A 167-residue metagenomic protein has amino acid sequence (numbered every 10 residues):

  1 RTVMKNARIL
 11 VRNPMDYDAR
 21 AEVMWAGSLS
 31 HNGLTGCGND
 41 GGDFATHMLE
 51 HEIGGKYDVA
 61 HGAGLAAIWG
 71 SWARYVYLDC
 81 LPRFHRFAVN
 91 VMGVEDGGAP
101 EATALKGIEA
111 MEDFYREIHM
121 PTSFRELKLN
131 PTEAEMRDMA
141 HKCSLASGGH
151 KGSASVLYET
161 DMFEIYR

Functional and structural regions predicted by a protein language model:
R1-A110: Active-site segments that bind and position negatively charged phosphate/pyrophosphate groups
F84, V91, E95-R167: C-terminal charged capping/lid subdomain of soluble metabolic enzymes
